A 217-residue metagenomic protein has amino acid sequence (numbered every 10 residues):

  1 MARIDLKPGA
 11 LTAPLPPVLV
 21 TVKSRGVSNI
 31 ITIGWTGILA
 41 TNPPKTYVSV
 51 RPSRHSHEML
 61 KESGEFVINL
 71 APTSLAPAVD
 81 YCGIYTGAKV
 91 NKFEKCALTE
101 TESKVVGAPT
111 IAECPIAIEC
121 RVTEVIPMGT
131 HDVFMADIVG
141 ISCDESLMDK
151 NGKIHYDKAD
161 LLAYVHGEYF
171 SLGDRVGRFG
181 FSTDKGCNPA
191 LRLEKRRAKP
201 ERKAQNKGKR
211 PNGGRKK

Functional and structural regions predicted by a protein language model:
M1-K217: Basic, polyanion-binding surface patches
